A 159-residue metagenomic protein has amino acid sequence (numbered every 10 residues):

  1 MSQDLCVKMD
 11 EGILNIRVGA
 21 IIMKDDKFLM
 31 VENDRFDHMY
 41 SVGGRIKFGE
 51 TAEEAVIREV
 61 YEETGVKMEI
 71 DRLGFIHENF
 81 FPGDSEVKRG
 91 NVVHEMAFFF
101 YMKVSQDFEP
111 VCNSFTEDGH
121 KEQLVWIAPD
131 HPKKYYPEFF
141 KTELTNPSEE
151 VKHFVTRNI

Functional and structural regions predicted by a protein language model:
M1-G19, D25, G90-N91: Acidic, metal-coordinating catalytic segment for phosphate/diphosphate chemistry, firing primarily on the Nudix
G12-L14, K88-M96, T116-K121: A generic structural micro-feature
A20, L73, F98-M102: A structural signal for short, well-ordered beta-strand segments
I22-M23, M30, M102, W126: Conserved hydrophobic "DFG−1" position in protein kinase catalytic cores
K24-E63, F75: Conserved Nudix-box catalytic region and its N-terminal flanking loop in Nudix hydrolases and closely related
K67-I76: A short coil-to-beta-strand element that immediately follows conserved catalytic motifs
F81-V111: Active-site-adjacent beta-strand/loop module that shapes the phosphate/pyrophosphate-binding cleft
Y101, N113-N146: NUDIX/MutT-family hydrolases
